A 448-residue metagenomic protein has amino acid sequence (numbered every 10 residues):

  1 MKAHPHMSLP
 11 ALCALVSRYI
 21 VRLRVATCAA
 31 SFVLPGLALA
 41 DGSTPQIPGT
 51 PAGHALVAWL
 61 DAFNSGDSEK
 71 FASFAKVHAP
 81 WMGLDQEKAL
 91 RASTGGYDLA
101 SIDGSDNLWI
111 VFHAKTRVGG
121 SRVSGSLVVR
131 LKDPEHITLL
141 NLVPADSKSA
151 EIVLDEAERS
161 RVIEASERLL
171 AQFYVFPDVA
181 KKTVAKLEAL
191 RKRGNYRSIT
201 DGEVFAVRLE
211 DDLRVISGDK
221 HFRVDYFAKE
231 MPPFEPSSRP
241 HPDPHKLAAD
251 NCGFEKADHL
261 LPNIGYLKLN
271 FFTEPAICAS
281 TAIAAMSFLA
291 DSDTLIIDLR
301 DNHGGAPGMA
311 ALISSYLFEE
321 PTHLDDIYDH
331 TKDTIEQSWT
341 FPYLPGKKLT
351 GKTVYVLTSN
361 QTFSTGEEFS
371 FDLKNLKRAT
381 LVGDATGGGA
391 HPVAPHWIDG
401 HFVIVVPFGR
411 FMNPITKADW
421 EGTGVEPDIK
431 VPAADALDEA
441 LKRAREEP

Functional and structural regions predicted by a protein language model:
M1-R22: N-terminal secretory signal peptides that target proteins for export/translocation
R22-G36: Bacterial N-terminal signal peptides
L39-S68, D146-A165: Short, low-complexity N-terminal intrinsically disordered segments enriched in polar/charged residues
A62-M82, T183-A189: Short, well-ordered alpha-helical segments enriched in acidic and aromatic residues
G83-I110, P177-P262, P448: Extended, small/polar residue-biased N-terminal targeting/export presequences and adjacent propeptide/linker tracts
G96, D103-V153: Exposed beta-sheet edge and beta->alpha loop/turn motif
P144-S147, A228-P232, F271-P275, D301-P307 (+5 more regions): Solvent-exposed loop/turn segments at secondary-structure junctions within structured extracellular/periplasmic domains
G304-T353, H391-I398, F408-P414, G424: Gly/Ser/Thr-rich loop/hinge elements
